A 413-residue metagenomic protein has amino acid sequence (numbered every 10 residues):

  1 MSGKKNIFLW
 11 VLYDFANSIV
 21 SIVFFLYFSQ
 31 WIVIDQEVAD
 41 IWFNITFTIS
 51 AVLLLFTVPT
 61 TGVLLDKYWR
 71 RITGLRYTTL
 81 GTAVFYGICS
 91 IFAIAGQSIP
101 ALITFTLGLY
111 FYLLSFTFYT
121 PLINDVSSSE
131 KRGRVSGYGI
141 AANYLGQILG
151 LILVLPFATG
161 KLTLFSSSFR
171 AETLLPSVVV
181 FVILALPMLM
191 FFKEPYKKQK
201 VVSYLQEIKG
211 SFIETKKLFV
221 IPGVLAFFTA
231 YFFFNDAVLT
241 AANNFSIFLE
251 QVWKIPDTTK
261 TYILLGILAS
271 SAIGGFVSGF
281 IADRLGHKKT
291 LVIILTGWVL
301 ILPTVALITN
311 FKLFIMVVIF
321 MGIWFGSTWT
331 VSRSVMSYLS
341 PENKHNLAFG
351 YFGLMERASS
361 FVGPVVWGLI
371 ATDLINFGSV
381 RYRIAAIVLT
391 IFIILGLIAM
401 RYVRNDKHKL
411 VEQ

Functional and structural regions predicted by a protein language model:
M1-I7, E194-F228: Juxtamembrane intracellular "pre-TM" segments in multi-pass secondary transporters
M1-L55, L225-P256, K260-I263: Helix-loop boundary and gating motifs at the non-cytosolic
I7, V180-F191, I387-Q413: Multi-pass alpha-helical transporter architecture, strongest for 12-TM Major Facilitator/SLC carriers used
F56-R70, G274-G286, A371: Helix-to-loop junctions at the C-terminal end of transmembrane segments in multipass secondary transporters
T73-I88, K289-T304: Structural signature of the two symmetry-related core transmembrane helices
F85, Q97-S115, L313-S327: Hydrophobic core of transmembrane alpha-helices in multi-pass small-molecule transporters, especially MFS/SLC-type
S136-L155, G353-P364: Glycine-rich segments within core transmembrane alpha-helices of 12-TM secondary carriers
A158-V179, A371-I393: A membrane-interface helix-boundary motif in multi-pass transporters
